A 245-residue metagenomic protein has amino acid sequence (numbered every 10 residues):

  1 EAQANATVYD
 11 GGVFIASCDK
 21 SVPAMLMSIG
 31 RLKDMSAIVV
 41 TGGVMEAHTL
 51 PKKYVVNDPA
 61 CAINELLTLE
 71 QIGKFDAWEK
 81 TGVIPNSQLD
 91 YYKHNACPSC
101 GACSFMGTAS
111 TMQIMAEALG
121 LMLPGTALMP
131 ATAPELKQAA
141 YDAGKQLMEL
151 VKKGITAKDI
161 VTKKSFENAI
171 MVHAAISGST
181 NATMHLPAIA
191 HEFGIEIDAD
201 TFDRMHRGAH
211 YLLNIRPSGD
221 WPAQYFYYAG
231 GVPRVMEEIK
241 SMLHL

Functional and structural regions predicted by a protein language model:
E1-V39, M45: Long, structured ligand/cofactor-binding scaffold of large enzymes
V22, S28-D34, G42-L245: Catalytic or ion-coupling anion/metal-binding cores of large enzyme and transporter domains
